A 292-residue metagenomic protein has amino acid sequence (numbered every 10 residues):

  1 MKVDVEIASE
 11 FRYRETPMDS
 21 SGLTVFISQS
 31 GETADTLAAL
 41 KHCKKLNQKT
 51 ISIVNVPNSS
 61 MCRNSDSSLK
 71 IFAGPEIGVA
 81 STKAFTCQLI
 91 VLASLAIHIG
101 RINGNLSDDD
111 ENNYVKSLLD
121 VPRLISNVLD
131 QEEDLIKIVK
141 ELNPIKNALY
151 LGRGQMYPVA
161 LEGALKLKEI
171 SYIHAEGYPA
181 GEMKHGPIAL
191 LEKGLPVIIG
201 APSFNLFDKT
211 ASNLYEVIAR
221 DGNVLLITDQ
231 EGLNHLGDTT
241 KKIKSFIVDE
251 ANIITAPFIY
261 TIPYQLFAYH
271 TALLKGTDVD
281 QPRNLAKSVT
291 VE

Functional and structural regions predicted by a protein language model:
M1-E292: A SIS-like phosphosugar-recognition module
